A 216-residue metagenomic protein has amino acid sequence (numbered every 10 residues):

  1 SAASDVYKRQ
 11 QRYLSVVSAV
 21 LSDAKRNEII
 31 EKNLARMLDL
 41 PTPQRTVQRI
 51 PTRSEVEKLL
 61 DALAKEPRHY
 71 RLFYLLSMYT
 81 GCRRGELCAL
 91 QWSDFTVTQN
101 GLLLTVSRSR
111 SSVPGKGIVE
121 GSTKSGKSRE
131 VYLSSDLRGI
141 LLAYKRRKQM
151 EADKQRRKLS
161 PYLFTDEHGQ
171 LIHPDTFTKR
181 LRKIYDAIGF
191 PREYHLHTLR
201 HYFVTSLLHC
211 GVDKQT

Functional and structural regions predicted by a protein language model:
A2-Y7: Short, small-residue-biased leader/transition segments that mark boundaries at the very start of proteins
Q11-Y13, R26, I30-N33, M37-W92 (+4 more regions): Basic, Lys/Arg- and aromatic-enriched nucleic-acid-binding interface segment
R12, A19, R36, A89-L90 (+3 more regions): DNA-binding alpha-helical recognition surfaces that contact promoter or target DNA
S18-L21, K25: C-terminal flanking helix
K25-L34, T96-T105, A143-Q155: Proline-centered turn/helix-capping motifs that create local helix->coil transitions or kinks
D61-Y70, T80, V131, R147-L171 (+1 more regions): Short, basic (Lys/Arg/His-rich) helix/loop patches that form interaction surfaces in the mid-to-C-terminal regions
L63, P67, G85, T98-D136 (+2 more regions): Basic, Lys/Arg-rich DNA-contacting stretches centered on the C-terminal catalytic core of tyrosine recombinase systems
Q91-D94, G211: Conserved functional loop/turn residues at catalytic and ligand-binding sites
